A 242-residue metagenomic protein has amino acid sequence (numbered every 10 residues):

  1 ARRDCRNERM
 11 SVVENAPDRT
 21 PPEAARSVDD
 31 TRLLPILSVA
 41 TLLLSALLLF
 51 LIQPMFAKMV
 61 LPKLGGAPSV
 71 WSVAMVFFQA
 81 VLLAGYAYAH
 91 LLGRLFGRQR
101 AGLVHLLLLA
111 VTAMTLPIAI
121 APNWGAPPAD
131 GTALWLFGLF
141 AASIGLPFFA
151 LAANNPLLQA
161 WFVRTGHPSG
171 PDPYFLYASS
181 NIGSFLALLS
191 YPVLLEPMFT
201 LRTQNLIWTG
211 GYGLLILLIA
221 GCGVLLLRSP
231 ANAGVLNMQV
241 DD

Functional and structural regions predicted by a protein language model:
D4-D242: Alpha-helical transmembrane segments of multi-pass membrane proteins
